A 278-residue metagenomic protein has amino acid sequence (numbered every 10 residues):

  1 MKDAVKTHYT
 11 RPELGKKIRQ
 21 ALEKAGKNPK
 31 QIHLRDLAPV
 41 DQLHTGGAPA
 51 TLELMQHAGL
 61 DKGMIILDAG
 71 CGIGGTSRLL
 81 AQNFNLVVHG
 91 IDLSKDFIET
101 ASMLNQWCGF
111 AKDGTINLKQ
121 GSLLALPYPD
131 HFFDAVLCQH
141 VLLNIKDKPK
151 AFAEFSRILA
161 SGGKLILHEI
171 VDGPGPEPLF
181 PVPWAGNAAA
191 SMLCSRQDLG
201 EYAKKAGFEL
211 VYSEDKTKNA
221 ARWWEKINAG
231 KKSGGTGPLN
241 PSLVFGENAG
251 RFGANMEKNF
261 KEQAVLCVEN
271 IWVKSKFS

Functional and structural regions predicted by a protein language model:
M1-E23: N-terminal auxiliary segments of SAM/dcSAM-dependent transferases
K27-K30, H44-K62: Conserved alpha-helix/loop element of class I SAM-dependent methyltransferases that forms part of the SAM/SAH-binding
I65-A125: Class I SAM-dependent methyltransferase SAM/SAH-binding core
L124-A135: A short acidic, Gly/Pro-enriched loop at the edge of an enzyme's catalytic core that lines a small-molecule cofactor
A135-D147: A short SAM/SAH-binding and catalytic strip from SAM-dependent methyltransferases
P149-K164: A short glycine-rich, Lys/Arg-flanked "PGG" loop and its adjoining helix->strand segment in the class I
I170-A190: Short, glycine-/aromatic-enriched active-site segment of Class I SAM-dependent methyltransferases
Y212-S278: Conserved Class I S-adenosyl-L-methionine
